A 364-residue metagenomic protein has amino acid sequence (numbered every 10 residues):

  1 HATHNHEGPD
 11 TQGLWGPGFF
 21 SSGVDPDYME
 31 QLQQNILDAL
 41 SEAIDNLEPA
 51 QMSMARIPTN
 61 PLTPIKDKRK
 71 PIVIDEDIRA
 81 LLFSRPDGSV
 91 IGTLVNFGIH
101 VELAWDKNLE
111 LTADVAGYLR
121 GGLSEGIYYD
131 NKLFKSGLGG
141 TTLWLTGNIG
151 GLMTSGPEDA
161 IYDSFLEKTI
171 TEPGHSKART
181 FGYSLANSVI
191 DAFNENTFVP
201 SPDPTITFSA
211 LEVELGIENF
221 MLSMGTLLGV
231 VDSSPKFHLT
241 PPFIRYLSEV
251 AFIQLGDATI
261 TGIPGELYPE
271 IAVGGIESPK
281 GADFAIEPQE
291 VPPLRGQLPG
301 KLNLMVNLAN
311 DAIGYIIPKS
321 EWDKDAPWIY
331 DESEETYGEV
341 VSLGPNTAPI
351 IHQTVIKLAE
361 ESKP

Functional and structural regions predicted by a protein language model:
H1-P364: Non-catalytic substrate/cofactor recognition surfaces at enzyme active-site rims
